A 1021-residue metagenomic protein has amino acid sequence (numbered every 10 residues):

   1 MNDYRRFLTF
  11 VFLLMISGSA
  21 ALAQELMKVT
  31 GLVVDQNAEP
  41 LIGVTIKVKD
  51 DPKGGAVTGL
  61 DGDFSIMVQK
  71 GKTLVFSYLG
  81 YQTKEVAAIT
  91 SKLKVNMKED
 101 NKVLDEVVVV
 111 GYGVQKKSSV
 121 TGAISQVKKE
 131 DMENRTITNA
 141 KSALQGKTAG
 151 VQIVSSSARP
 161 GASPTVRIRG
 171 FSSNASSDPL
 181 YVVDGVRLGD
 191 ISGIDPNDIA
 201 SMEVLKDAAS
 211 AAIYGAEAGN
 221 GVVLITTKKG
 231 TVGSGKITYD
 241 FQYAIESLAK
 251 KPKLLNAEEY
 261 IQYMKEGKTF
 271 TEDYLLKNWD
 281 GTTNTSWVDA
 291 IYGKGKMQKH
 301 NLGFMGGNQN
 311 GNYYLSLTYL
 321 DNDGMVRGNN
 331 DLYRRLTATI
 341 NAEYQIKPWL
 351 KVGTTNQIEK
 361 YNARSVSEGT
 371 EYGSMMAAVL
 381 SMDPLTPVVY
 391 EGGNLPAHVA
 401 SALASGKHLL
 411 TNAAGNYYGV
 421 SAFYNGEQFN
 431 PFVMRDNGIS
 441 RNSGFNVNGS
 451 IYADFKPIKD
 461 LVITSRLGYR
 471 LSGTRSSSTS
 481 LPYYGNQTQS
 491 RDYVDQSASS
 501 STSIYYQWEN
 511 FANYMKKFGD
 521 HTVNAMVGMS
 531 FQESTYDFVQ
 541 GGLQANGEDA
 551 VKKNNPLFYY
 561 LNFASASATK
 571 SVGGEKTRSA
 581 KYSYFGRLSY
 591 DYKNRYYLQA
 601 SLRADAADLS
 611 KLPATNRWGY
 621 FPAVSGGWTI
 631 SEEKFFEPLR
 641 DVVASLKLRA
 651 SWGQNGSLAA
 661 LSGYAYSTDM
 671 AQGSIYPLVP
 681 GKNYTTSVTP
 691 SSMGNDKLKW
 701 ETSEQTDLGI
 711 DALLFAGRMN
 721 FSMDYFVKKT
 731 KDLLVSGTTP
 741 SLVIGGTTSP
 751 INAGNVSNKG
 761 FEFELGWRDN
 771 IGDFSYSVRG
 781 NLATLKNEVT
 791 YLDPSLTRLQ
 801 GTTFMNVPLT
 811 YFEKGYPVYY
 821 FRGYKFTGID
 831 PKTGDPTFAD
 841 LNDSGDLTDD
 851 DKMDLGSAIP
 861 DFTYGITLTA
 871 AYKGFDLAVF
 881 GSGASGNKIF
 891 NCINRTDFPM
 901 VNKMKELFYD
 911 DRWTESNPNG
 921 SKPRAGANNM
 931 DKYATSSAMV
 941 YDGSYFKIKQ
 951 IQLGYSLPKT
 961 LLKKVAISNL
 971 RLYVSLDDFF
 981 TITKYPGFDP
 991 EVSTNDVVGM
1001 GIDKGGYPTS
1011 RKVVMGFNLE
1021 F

Functional and structural regions predicted by a protein language model:
M1-T339, Y344-G353, N448-G449, F774 (+3 more regions): Short, small/polar-rich motifs associated with maturation and membrane association, primarily at protein termini
M132, D178, D184, Q298 (+9 more regions): Extracellular/periplasmic, surface-exposed regions of secreted and cell-surface proteins
K141-Q145, P750-S757, L796-F821, L855-T869 (+3 more regions): C-terminal extracellular loops and terminal segments of Gram-negative outer membrane beta-barrel proteins
T238-D280, S367-M376, V539-G547, Y664-A665 (+2 more regions): Conserved small-residue
F270-T283, K299, Y372-V433, N437: Acidic, glycine-rich flexible loop segments
D843-G845, L877-F946: C-terminal beta-barrel architecture of Gram-negative outer-membrane proteins
S857-F890: Glycine-rich, aromatic-lined ligand/substrate-binding cores of catalytic and carbohydrate-binding domains
